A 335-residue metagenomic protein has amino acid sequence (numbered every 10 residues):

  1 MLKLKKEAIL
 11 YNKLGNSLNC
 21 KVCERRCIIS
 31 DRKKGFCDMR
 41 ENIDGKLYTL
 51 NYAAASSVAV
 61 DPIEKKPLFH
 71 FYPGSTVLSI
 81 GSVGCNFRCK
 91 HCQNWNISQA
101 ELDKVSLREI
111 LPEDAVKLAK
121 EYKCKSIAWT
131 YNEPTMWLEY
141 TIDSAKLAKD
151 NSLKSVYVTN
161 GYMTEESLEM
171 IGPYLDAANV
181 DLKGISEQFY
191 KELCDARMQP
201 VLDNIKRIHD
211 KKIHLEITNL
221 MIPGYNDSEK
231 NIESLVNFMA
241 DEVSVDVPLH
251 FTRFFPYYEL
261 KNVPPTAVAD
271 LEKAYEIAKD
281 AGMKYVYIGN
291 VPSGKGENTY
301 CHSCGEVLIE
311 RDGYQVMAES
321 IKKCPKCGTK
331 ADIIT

Functional and structural regions predicted by a protein language model:
M1-C20, E24-S82, W95-Q99, E297 (+2 more regions): N-terminal [4Fe-4S]-dependent radical SAM core
M1-D31, G224-T335: Auxiliary Fe-S-binding modules of radical SAM enzymes
F36-K46, N51-V58, L102-E113, Q315-C327: Short cysteine/histidine-rich metal-coordination sites, predominantly Zn2+-binding motifs
K66-V77, F87, E139-I142, K146: Short flanking/linker segments adjacent to small metal-binding domains or redox-active Cys/His motifs
Y72-S79, N86, A115, A119 (+1 more regions): Iron-sulfur-cluster electron-transfer modules
C89-Q93: The canonical Cys-X-X-Cys-His
N94-E101, Y122-K125: Gly-rich Lys/Arg/Thr-decorated short loops/hinges at beta-loop-alpha junctions or inter-strand turns that position
E109-A269, A274-I277: Conserved AdoMet/S-adenosylmethionine-binding subsite of the radical SAM
